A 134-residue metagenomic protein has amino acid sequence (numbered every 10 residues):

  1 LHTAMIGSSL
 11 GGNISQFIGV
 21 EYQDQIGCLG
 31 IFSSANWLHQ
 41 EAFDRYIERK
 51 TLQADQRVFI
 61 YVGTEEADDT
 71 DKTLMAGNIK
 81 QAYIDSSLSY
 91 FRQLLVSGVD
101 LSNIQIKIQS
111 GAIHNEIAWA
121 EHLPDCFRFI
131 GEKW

Functional and structural regions predicted by a protein language model:
L1-W134: Non-catalytic cap/lid and distal C-terminal segments of serine-dependent acyl enzymes
